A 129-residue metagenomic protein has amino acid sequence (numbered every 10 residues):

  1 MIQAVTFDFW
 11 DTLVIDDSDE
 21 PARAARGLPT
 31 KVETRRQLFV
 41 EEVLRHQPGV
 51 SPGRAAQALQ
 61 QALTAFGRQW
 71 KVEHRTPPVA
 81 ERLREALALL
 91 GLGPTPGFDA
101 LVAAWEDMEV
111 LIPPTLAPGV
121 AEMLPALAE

Functional and structural regions predicted by a protein language model:
I2-A117: N-terminal helical cap/lid subdomain that shapes the substrate entry/recognition surface in HAD-like hydrolases
G119-E129: Catalytic-core regions built around general acid/base machinery
